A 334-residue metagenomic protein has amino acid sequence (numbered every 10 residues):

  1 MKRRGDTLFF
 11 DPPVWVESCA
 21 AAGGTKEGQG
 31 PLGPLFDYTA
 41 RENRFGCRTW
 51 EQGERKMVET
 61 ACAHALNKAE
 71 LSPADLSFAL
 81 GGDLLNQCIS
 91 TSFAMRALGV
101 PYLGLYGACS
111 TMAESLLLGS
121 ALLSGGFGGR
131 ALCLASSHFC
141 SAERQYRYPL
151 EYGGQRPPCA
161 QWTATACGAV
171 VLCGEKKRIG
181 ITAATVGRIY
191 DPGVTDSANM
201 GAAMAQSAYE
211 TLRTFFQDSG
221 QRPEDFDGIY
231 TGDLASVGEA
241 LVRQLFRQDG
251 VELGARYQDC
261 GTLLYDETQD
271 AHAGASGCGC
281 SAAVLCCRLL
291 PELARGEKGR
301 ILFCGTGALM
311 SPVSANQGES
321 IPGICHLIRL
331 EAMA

Functional and structural regions predicted by a protein language model:
M1-E51, P149-T214, D218-Q221, E252-T268 (+3 more regions): Condensing-enzyme catalytic core mediating Claisen C-C bond formation in acyl metabolism
V16, W50-C109, D225-A240, Q244-L245: Conserved beta-ketoacyl condensing-enzyme motif
E17, L80-G82, A131-S137, L172 (+1 more regions): Short beta-strand segments
A22, G81-Q87, S137-H138, K177 (+1 more regions): Short glycine-enriched loops at secondary-structure junctions
E27-Q29, S90-S92, A142-R147, A240-V242 (+1 more regions): Short acidic, glycine/serine/threonine-rich loops at helix termini
E54-E70, L116-L118, A203-D218, V284-L289: Short, well-ordered amphipathic alpha-helical segments that serve as non-catalytic structural scaffolds within diverse
S92-R144, Y148-P158: A generic, well-ordered mixed alpha/beta core segment in the N-terminal half of proteins
Y106-C133, V170-L172, S276-E297: Active-site-proximal alpha-helical scaffold in enzymes
